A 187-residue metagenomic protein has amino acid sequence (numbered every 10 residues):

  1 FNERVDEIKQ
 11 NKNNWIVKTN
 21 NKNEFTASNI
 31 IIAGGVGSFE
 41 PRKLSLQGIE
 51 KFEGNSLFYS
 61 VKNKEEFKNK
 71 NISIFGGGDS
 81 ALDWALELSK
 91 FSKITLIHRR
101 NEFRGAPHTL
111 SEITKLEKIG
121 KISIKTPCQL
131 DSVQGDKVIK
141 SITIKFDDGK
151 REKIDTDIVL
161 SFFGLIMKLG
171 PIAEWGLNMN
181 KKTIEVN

Functional and structural regions predicted by a protein language model:
F1-T19, E24-A27, S89-V186: A Rossmann-like FAD-binding core segment of flavoenzymes
V5, N14, N21, N29-G37 (+4 more regions): Short, flexible active-site-adjacent loop segments at beta-strand->alpha-helix junctions, enriched in small/polar
A27-S28, G54, N69, T156: Active-site acidic short loop of glycosyltransferases
I32-A33, I74, I144, S161: Redox-cofactor binding/interface segments in oxidoreductases and associated redox assembly factors
G34-G48, L165-G176: Flavin (primarily FAD) binding-site architecture
V36-A85, K90, V186-N187: Glycine-rich dinucleotide-binding loop and its adjacent helix/turn
